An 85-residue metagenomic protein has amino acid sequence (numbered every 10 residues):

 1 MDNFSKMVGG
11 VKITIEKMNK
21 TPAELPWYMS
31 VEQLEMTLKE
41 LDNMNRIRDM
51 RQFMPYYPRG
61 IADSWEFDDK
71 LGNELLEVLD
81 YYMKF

Functional and structural regions predicted by a protein language model:
M1-Y28, L79-Y82: Short terminal alpha-helical segments
N3-M7, S30, F67, L71-E74: Amphipathic alpha-helix face/heptad-repeat signature
P22, R51-M54: Generic N-terminal simple sequence motifs
L25-M36, P55: Short, charged, amphipathic alpha-helical segments
E40-M50: Amphipathic alpha-helical coiled-coil segments
F53-F85: Amphipathic alpha-helical binding modules
